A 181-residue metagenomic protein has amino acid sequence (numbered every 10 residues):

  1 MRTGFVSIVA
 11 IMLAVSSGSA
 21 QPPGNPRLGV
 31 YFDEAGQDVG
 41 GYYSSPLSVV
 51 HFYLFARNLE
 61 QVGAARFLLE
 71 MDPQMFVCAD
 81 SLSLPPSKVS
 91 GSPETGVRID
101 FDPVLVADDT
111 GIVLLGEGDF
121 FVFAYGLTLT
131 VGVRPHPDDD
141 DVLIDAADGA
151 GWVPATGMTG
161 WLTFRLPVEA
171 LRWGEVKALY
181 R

Functional and structural regions predicted by a protein language model:
M1-G4: Positively charged n-region of N-terminal signal peptides that target proteins for export
S7-S16: Bacterial N-terminal signal peptides
S19-G24, P46, P93-D109, G151-W161: The transition from N-terminal targeting/processing segments to the mature protein
S19-S45, G157, W161-R181: Boundary/junction segments of secreted and surface-exposed precursor proteins
Q21-L28, F32-K88, D109-T110: Low-complexity, serine/threonine/proline/glycine-rich extracellular segments that form mucin-like
A35, R134-D140: Generic short beta-strand segments
V49-F55, P85-H136: Structured beta-strand segments within beta-sheet-rich domains
D139-L166: Extracellular/luminal low-complexity Ser/Thr/Pro-rich, glycosylation-prone repeat/linker regions
